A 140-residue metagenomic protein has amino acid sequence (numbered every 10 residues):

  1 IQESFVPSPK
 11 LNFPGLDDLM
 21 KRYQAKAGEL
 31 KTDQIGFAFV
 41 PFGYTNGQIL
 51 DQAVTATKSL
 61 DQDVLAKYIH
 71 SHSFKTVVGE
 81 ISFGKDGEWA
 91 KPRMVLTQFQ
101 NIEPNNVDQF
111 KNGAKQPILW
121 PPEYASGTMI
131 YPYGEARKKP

Functional and structural regions predicted by a protein language model:
I1-Y44, T55, E103, L119-K139: Extracellular/periplasmic periplasmic-binding protein-like sensory domains
Y23-K26, I69-S73: Alpha-helix boundary/capping residues
P41-Q48, D63, A90: A structural signal for well-ordered alpha-helical segments within the folded catalytic domains of diverse enzymes
V54-K67: Short, charged, surface-exposed loops that flank catalytic or proteolytic processing sites
H70-P140: Solvent-exposed, acidic/polar segments of extracytosolic/periplasmic ligand-binding ectodomains
